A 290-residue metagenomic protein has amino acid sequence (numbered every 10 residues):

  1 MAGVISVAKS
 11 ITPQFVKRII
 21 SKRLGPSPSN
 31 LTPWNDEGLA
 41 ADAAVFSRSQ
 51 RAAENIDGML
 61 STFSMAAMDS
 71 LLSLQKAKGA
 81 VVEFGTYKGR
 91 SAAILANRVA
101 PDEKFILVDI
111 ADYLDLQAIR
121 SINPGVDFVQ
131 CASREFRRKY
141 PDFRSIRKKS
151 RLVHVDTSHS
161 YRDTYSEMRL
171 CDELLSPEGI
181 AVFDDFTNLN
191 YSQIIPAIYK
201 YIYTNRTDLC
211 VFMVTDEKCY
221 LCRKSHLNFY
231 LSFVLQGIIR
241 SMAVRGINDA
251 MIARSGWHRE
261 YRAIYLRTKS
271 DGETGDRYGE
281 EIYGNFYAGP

Functional and structural regions predicted by a protein language model:
M1-H154, S158-V182, F186-P290: A short alpha-helical cap/connector motif
